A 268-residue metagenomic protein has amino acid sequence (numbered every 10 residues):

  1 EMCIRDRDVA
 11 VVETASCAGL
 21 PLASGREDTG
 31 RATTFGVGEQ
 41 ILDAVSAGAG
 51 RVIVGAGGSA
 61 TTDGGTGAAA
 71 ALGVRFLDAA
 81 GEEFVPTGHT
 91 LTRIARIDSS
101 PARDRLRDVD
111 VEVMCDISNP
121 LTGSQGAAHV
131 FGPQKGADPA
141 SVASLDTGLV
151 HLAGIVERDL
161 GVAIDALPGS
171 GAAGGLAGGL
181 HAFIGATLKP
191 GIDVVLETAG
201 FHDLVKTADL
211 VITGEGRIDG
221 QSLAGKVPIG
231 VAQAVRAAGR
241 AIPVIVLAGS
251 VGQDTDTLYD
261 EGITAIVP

Functional and structural regions predicted by a protein language model:
M2-I4: Short, small-residue-biased leader/transition segments that mark boundaries at the very start of proteins
R7-V37, G65: Glycine-rich phosphate/pyrophosphate-binding loop regions near the starts of catalytic domains
A10, R51, D209-L210: Structural motif
T14-A15, R26, E82, H89 (+1 more regions): Carboxylate- and glycine-rich phosphate/diphosphate-binding segment that chelates Mg2+/Mn2+
L20, T34-V37, A60-G65, L176 (+1 more regions): Short glycine/serine/threonine-rich phosphate/pyrophosphate-binding segments that cradle anionic phosphate groups
A32-F35, E39-L42, A47-I53, T61-D110: Glycine/threonine-rich beta-strand-loop-alpha-helix active-site module that forms ligand/phosphate-binding
L145-V211: Oxyanion-binding "anion nests"
L210, G216-P268: C-terminal non-catalytic interaction/assembly regions of soluble proteins
